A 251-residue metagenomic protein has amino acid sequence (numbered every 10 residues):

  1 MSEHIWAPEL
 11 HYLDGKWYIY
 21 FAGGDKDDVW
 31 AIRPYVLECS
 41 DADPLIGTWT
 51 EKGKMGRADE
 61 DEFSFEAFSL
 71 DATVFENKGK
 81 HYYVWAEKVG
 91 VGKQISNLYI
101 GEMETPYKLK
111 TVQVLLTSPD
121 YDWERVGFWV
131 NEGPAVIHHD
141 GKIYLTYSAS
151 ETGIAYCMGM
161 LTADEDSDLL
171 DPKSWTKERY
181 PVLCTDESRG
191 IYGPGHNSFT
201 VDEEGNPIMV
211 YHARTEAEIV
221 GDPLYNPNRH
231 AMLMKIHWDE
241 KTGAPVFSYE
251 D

Functional and structural regions predicted by a protein language model:
M1-D251: Carbohydrate-active catalytic/glycan-binding domains of CAZyme proteins, especially the secreted or lumenal ectodomains
